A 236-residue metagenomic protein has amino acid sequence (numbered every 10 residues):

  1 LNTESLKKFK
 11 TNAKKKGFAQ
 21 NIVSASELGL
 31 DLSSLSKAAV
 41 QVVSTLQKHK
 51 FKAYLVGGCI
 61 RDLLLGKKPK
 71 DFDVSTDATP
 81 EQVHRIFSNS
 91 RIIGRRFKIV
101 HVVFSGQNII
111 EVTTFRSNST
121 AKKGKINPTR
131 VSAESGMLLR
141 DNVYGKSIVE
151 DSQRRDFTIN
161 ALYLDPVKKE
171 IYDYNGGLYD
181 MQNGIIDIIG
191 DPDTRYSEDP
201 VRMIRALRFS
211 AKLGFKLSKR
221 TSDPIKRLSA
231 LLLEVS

Functional and structural regions predicted by a protein language model:
L1-S236: Catalytic cores of the polymerase beta-like nucleotidyltransferase superfamily and closely associated nucleotide
